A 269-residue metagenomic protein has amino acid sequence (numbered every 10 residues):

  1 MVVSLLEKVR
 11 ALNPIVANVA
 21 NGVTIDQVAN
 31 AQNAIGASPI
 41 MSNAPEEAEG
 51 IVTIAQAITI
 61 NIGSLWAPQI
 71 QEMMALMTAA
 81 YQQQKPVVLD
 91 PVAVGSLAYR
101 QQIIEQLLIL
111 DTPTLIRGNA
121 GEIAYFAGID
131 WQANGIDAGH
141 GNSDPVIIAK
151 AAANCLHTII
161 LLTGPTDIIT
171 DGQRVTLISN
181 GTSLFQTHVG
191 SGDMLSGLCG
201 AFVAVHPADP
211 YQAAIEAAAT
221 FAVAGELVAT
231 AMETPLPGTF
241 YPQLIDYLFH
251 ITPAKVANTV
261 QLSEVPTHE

Functional and structural regions predicted by a protein language model:
V2-E7, A11, A79-Q84, E105-Q106 (+7 more regions): N-terminal loops that bind phosphate or other acidic moieties and the adjacent beta-alpha structural core
V2-L89: Conserved N-terminal subdomain of the carbohydrate kinase-like
Q69-G118: Glycine/small-residue-rich loop that forms an oxyanion/phosphate-binding "nest" at active or ligand-binding sites
R100-V175: Conserved phosphate/ATP/ADP-binding segment of small-molecule kinases
S179-V189: Short pre-catalytic strand/loop immediately N-terminal to key active-site residues, enriched for Gly-Thr
V189, G200-P242: Conserved post-catalytic alpha-helical subdomain immediately downstream of the catalytic base and nucleotide-binding
V223-E269: Charged C-terminal helix
